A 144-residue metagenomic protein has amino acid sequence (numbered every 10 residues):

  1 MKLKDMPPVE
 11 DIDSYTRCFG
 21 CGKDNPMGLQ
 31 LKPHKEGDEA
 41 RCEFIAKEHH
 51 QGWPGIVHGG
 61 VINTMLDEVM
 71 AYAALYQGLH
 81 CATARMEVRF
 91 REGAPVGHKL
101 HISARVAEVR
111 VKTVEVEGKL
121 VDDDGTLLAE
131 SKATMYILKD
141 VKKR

Functional and structural regions predicted by a protein language model:
M1-D11, A94-V96, V106-R144: HotDog/MaoC-like acyl-thioester-processing domains
M1-E43, K47-E48: Non-catalytic linker/capping segments at the edges of enzyme domains
H34-E39, V57-C81: Active-site helix/loop of acyl-thioester processing domains in fatty-acid/polyketide metabolism, spanning hotdog-fold
F44-A46, F90, I137: Hydrophobic residues in beta-strands and at strand termini
A46-G60: Short histidine-centered catalytic/ligand-binding loop motif
V69-H101, V106, K132: Hydrophobic beta-strand-centered segment that forms part of the acyl-chain substrate-binding groove
